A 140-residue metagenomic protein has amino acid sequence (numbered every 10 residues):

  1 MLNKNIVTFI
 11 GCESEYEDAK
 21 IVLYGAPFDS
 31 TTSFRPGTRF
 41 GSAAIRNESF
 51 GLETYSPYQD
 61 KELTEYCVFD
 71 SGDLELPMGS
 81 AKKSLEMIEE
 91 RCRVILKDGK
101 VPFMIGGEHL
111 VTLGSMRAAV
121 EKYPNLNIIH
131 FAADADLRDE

Functional and structural regions predicted by a protein language model:
M1-E140: Conserved alpha-helical scaffold segments that buttress catalytic/binding sites
